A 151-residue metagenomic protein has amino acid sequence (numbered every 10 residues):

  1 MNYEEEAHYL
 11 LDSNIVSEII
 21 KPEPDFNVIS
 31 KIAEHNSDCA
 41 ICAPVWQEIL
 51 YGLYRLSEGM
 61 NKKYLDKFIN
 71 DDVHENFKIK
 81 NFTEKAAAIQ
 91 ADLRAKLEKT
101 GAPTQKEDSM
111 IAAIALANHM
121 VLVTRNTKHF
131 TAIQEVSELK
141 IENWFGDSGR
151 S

Functional and structural regions predicted by a protein language model:
M1-C42, Y54-I69, R150: Short, well-structured N-terminal submotif of metal-dependent ribonuclease cores
M1-E4, H8, A112, L116-S151: Acidic, PIN/NYN-like endoribonuclease modules and their adjacent C-terminal/linker elements
N2-E4, Y51, K78-V121, R125: Active-site neighborhoods of divalent-metal-dependent phosphate/nucleic-acid chemistry enzymes
I15-V16, V45, A86, M110-I111 (+1 more regions): Alpha-helix capping/helix-boundary segments
V16-S17, Q47-L50, T131, E142: Nucleotide phosphate-binding site architecture
E18-I19, G52, Q90, I133: Residues that scaffold the ATP/ADP-binding catalytic core of kinase and kinase-like folds
A43-V45, T83, F145-S148: Residues at the C-termini of beta-strands that transition into short coil/loop
L56-M60, E98, L139-N143: Short, hinge-like loop/turn segments at secondary-structure boundaries
